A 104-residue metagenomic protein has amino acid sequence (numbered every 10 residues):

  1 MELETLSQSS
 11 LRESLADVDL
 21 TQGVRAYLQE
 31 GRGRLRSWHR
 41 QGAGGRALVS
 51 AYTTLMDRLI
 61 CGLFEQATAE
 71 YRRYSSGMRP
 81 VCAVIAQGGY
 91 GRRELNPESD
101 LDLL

Functional and structural regions predicted by a protein language model:
M1-V81: N-terminal regions immediately upstream of nucleotidyltransferase
A83-L104: Catalytic metal-binding acidic patch
